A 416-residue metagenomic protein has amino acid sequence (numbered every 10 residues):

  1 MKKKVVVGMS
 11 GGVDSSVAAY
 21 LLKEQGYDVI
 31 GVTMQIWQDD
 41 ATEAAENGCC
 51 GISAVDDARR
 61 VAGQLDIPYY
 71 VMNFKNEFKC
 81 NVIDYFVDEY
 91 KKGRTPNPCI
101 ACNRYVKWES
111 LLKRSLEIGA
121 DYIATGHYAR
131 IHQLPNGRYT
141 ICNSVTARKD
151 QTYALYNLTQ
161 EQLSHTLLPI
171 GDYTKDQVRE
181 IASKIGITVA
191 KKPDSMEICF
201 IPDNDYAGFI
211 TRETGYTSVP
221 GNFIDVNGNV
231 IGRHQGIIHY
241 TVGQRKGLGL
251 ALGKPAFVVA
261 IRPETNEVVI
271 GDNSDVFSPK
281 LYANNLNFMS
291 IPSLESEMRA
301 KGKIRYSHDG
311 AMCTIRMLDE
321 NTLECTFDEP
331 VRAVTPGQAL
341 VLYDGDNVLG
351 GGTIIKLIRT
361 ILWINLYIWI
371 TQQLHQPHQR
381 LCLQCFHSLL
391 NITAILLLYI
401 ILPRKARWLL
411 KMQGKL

Functional and structural regions predicted by a protein language model:
M1-Y156, L167, D176-Q177, V258: ATP-dependent adenylation/nucleotidyltransferase module used to activate substrates
G12, G337, I370: Active-site glycine-centered loops adjacent to acidic/histidine catalytic or metal-binding residues that shape
T33-I36, A182, L390-L397: Short glycine-rich, Thr/Ser-proximal phosphate-binding strand/loop in the N-terminal lobe of ATP-dependent enzymes
G51-A54, R104, W108, G171 (+7 more regions): Generic structural signal for well-ordered, non-membrane alpha-helical segments in soluble metabolic enzymes
E89, G93, I118, K184-T188 (+3 more regions): Change "in soluble alpha/beta enzymes" to "in soluble alpha/beta proteins
N97, N103, N266, N284-N287 (+2 more regions): Asparagine-centered polar/low-complexity signal
A124-I131, T140-I358: AMP-forming adenylation/ATP pyrophosphatase catalytic core
L362-L416: Pyridoxal 5′-phosphate
